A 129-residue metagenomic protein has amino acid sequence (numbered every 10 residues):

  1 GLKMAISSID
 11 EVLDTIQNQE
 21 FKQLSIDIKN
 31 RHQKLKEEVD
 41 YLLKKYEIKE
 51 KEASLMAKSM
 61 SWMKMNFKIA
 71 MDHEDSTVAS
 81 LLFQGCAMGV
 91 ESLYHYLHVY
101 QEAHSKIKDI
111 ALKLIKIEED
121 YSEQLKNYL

Functional and structural regions predicted by a protein language model:
G1-I16, T77-Q101: Alpha-helical bundle segments that constitute or directly flank the non-heme di-iron/ferroxidase center
M4, Q17, I48, H73 (+1 more regions): Alpha-helical structural elements of signaling/regulatory helical domains
I6, K36-L43, K64-F67, M71 (+3 more regions): A structural signal for well-ordered alpha-helices, especially hydrophobic packing surfaces of coiled-coils
S8, L24, W62, G89-S92 (+1 more regions): C-terminal ligand-sensing/allosteric alpha-helical core of TetR-family HTH transcriptional regulators
E11-Q23, L97-D109, Y128-L129: Inter-helical turn/loop segments and adjacent helix faces that build the functional surface of alpha-helical bundle
Q19-E37, D75-L82, K106-I117: Alpha-helical scaffold segments that form or flank carboxylate-/histidine-based iron centers
K22-M56, L125-Y128: Conserved alpha-helical segments that form or flank metal/cofactor-binding pockets of metalloenzymes
Y41-S80, Q84-V90: Carboxylate-rich helix-loop segments that flank metal/cofactor sites and access channels in metalloenzymes
